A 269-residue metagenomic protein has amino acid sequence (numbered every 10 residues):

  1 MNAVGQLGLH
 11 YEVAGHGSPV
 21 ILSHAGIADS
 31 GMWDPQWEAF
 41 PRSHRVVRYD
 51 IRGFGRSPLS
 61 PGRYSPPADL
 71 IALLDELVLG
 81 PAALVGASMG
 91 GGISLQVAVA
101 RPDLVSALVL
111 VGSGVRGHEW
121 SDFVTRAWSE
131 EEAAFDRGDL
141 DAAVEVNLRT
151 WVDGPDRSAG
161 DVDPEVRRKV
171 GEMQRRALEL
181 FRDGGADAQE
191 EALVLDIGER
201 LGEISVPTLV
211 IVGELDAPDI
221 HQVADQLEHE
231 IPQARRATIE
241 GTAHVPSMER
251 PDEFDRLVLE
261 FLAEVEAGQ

Functional and structural regions predicted by a protein language model:
L7-L59, L73: Conserved HGGG/HGGXW glycine-rich cap/lid loop of the alpha/beta-hydrolase fold
P67-A82: Conserved acidic catalytic loop of the alpha/beta-hydrolase fold
L84-G86, V111: Short beta-strand immediately N-terminal to the catalytic nucleophile in serine-hydrolase-like folds
G86, G90, S94: Gly/Ala-rich beta-loop-alpha elbow adjacent to hydrolase catalytic centers
Q96-A100, L104-R137: Flexible "cap/lid" loop of the alpha/beta hydrolase fold
G138-L195, R200: Conserved alpha/beta-hydrolase catalytic His-Asp/Glu region
E172-H229, T238: Conserved serine/cysteine hydrolase catalytic core
P232-Q269: Catalytic active-site module of serine/aspartate enzymes centered on a nucleophile-bearing elbow/loop
